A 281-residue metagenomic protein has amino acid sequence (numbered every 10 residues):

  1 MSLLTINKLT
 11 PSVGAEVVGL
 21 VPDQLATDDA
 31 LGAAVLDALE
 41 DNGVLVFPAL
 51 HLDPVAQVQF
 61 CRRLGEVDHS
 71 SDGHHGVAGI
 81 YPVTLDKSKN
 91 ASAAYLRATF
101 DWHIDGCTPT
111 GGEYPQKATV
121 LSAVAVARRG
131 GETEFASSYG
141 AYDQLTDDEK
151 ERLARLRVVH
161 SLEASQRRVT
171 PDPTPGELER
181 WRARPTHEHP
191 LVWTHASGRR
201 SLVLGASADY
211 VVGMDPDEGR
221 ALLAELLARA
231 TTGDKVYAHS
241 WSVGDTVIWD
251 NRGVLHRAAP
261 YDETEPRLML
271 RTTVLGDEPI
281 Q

Functional and structural regions predicted by a protein language model:
S2-I248, R252-Q281: Fe(II)/2-oxoglutarate oxygenase catalytic core
